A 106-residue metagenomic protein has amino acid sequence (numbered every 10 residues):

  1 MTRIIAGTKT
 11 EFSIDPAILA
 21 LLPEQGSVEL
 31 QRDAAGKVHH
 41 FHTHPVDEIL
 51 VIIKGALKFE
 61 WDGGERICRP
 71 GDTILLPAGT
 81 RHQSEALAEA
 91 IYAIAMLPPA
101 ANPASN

Functional and structural regions predicted by a protein language model:
M1-R32, H40: A short, N-terminal "cap"/entry segment at the start of jelly-roll beta-barrel domains of the cupin/DSBH fold
L19-A20, V38-H44, E85-A86, S105: Short histidine-centered beta-strand/loop micro-motifs that create catalytic or ligand/metal-coordination sites
D33, T43-F59: Short, conserved beta-strand element in jelly-roll/cupin
I49, A56-K58, E65, R81 (+1 more regions): Structural motif
I53-K54, R69-P70, A88: A cytosolic small-molecule/anion-sensing beta-strand core signal
G63-A78: Short acidic-glycine-tyrosine-enriched beta hairpin
A78-P103: Ligand-binding loop in jelly-roll beta-barrel domains
